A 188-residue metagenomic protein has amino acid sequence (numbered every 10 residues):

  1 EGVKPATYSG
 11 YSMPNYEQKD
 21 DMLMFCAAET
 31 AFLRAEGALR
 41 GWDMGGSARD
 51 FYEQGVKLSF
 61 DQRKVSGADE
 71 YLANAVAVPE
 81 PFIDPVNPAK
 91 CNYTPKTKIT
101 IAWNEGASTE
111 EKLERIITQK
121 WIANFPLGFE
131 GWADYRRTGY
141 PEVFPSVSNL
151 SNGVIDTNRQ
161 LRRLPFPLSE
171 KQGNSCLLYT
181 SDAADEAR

Functional and structural regions predicted by a protein language model:
E1-A6, D43, F144-S175: Aromatic-residue-lined binding/catalytic grooves and analogous aromatic/hydrophobic interfacial grooves in multimeric
E1-C26, L33-L39, D50, Q54-K57 (+1 more regions): Flexible, polar/acidic helix-loop-strand segments at domain edges
E36, T118-N124, R137, P141: Short basic/hydrophobic patches in alpha-helices and adjacent helix-turn junctions that form amphipathic surface motifs
W42-A48: Structural helix-adjacent loops and short alpha-helical linkers that scaffold large soluble proteins
A48-G131: C-terminal structural cap/anchor segments
E130-L150: C-terminal/domain-terminus segments
Y179-R188: Single conserved hydrophobic/aromatic residue that forms the stacking wall/gate of nucleotide- or nucleobase-binding
